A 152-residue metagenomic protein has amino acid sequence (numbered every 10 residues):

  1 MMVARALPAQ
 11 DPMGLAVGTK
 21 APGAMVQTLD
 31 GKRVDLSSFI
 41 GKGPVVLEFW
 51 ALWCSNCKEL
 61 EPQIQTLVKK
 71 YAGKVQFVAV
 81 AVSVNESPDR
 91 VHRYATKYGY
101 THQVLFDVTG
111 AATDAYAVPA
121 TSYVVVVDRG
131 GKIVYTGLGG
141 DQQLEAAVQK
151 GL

Functional and structural regions predicted by a protein language model:
M1-R5: Bacterial N-terminal signal peptides
L7-S37: N-terminal "domain-start" segment that seeds a small globular fold
L36-S55: Short active-site neighborhood of thiol/selenol oxidoreductases, capturing the structured segment around
G41-K42, R93-T101, V108-G151: Thiol/disulfide oxidoreductase modules built on the thioredoxin-like
V46-L47, F77, V124: Hydrophobic beta-strand anchors of alpha/beta hydrolase catalytic cores
K58-Y98, V108-A115, A146: Structural microenvironment flanking redox-active thiols in thiol-disulfide oxidoreductases
